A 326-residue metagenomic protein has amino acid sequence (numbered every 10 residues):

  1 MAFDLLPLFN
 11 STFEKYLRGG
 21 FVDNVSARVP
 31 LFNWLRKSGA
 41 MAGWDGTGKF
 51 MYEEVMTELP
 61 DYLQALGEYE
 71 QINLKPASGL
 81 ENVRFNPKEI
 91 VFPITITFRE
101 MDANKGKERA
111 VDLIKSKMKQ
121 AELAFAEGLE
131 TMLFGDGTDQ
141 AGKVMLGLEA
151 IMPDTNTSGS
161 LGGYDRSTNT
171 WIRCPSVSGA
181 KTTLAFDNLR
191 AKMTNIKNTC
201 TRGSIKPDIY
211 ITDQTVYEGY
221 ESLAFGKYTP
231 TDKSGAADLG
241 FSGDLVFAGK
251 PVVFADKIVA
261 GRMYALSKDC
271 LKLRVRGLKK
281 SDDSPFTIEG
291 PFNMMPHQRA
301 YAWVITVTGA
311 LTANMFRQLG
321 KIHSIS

Functional and structural regions predicted by a protein language model:
M1-S326: Flexible, glycine/threonine- and acidic-rich loop/arm segments that mediate assembly and lattice contacts in viral
